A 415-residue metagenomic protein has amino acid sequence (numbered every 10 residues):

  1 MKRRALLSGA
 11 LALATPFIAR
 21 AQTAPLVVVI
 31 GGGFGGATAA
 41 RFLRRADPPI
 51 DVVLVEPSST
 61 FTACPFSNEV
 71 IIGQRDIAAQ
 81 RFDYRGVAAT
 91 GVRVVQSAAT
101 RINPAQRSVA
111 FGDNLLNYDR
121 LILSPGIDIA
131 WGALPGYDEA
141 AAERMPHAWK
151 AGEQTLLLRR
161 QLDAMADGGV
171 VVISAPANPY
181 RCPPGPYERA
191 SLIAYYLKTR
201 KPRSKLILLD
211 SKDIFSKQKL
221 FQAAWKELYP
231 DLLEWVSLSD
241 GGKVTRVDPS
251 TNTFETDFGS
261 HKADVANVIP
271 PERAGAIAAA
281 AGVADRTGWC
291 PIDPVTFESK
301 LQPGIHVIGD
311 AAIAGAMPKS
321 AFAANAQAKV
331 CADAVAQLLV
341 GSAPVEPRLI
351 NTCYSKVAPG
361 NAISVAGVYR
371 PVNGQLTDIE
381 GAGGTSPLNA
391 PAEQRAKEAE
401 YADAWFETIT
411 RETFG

Functional and structural regions predicted by a protein language model:
M1-A21: N-terminal export signals
Q22-R93, A177-K219, T413: Beta1-alpha1 glycine-rich phosphate/pyrophosphate-binding loop at the start of Rossmann-like nucleotide-binding domains
T23, V95-R181, G185-E188, Y195-T199 (+1 more regions): FAD-binding core/adjacent interface of flavoenzyme oxidoreductases
T90-R101, L116, Y195-T287: A Rossmann-like FAD-binding core segment of flavoenzymes
D138-M165, H261-A326, Q337: FAD-site-proximal beta/loop scaffold in flavoenzymes
I214, P347-I363: Flavin (FAD/FMN) cofactor-binding core of flavoprotein oxidoreductases
A324-R348: Internal hydrophobic alpha-helix adjacent to the cofactor/substrate pocket in enzyme cavities
A366-G415: C-terminal auxiliary extensions adjacent to catalytic cores
